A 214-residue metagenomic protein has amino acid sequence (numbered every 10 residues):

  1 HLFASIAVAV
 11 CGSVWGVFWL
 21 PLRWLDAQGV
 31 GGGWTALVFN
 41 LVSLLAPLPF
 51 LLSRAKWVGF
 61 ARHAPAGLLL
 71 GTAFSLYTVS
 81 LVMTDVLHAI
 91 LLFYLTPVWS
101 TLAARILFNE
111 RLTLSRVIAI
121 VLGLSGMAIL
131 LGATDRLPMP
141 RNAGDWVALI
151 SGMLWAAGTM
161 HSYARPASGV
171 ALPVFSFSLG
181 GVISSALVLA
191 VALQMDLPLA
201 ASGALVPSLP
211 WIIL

Functional and structural regions predicted by a protein language model:
F3-C11, L51-L76, A143-S151, P198-L214: Loop-to-transmembrane-helix transition segments
V8, G12-W24, P47, S100-T101 (+1 more regions): Transmembrane alpha-helical segments that form core, pore/gating elements of small-molecule transporters/exporters
L20-G33, L52-K56: Short, hydrophobic transmembrane alpha-helix segments
A27-W34, L76-L92, V170-L172: Structural motif at transmembrane-helix junctions in multi-pass transporters
V38, L92, S115-I118, I150 (+1 more regions): Hydrophobic core positions of alpha-helical segments in small-molecule transporters and transporter systems
L51-L52, T96-V121: C-terminal transmembrane-helix exit sites in multi-pass transporters
V79-T84, N109, A133-R141: Membrane-interface helix caps and helix-loop-helix hairpins in membrane proteins
S115-T134: Hydrophobic transmembrane alpha-helices of multi-pass small-molecule transport proteins
